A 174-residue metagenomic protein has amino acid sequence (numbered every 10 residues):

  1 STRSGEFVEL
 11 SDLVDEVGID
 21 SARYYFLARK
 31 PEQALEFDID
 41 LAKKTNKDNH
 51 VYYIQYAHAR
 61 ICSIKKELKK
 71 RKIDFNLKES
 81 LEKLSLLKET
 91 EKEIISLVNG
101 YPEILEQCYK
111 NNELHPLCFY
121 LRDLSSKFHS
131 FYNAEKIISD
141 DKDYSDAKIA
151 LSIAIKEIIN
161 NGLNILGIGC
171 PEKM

Functional and structural regions predicted by a protein language model:
S1-M174: Non-catalytic interaction-recognition regions
